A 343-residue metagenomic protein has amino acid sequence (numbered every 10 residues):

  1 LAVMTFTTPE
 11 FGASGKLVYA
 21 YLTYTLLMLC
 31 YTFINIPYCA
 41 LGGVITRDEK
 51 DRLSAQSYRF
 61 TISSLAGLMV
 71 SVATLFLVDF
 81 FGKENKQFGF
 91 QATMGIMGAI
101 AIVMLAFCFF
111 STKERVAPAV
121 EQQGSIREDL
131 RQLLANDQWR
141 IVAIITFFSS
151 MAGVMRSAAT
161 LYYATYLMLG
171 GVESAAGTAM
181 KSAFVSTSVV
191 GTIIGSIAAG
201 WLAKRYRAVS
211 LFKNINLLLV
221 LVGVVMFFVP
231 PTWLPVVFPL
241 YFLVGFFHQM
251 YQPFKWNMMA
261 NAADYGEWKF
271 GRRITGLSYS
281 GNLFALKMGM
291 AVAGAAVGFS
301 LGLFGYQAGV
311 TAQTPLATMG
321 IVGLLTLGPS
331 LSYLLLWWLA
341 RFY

Functional and structural regions predicted by a protein language model:
L1-Y343: Membrane-embedded alpha-helical bundles of multi-pass transporters/translocases, especially carrier/permease families
